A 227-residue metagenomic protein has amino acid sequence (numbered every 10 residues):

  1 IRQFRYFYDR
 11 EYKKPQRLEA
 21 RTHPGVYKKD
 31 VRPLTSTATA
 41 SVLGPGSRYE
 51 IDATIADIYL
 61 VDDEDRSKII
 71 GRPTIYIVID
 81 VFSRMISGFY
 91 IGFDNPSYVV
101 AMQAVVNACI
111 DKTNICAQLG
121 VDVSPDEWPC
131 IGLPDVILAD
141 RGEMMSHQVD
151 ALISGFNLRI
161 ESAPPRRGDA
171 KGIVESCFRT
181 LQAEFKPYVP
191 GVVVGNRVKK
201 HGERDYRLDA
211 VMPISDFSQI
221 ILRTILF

Functional and structural regions predicted by a protein language model:
F4-E11, I221, I225: Short amphipathic alpha-helical coiled-coil/interface segments
Y6-I77, M85, S97-Q103: Mobile-element integrase/transposase regions, centering on the N-terminal DNA-binding/Zn-coordinating module
G25, K29, T37-I51, S67 (+2 more regions): Short, flexible helix-coil linker/hinge segments at the edges of structured domains or between repeats
A53-T54, I58-D122, P134-L138, S162-P165: A short, conserved beta-strand element enriched in hydrophobic/aromatic residues
V123-V136, R141-F227: Globin-like tetrapyrrole-binding proteins
